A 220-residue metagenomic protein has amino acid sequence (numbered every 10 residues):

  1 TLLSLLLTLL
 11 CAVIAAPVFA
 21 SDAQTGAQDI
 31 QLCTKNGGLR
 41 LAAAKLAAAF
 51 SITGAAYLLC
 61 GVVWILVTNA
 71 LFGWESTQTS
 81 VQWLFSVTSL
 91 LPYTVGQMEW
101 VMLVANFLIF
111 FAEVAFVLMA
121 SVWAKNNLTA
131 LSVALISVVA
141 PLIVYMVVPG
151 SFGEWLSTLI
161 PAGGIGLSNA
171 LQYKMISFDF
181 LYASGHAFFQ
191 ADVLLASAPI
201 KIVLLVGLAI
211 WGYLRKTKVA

Functional and structural regions predicted by a protein language model:
T1-D22, A43-W123, I143, I176-A183 (+1 more regions): Secretory targeting signals
F19, Q28, A120, Y213-K216: Hydrophobic alpha-helical interface/terminus motif in multipass membrane transporters
A23, D29-I30: Membrane-helix interface linkers and caps
D29, A42, A130-L131: Hydrophobic/aromatic positions within or immediately flanking transmembrane alpha-helices of multi-pass small-molecule
I30, S121, L128: Transmembrane helices and adjacent periplasmic/lumenal helix-loop junctions of polyprenol-phosphate-dependent
L32-G37: Short helix-to-coil transition segments within interhelical loops that connect adjacent transmembrane helices
L39, N127-L128: Residues that define the loop-to-transmembrane-helix transition and helix capping in multi-pass membrane transporters
W74-Q97, L128-L131, S137-A220: Terminal transmembrane helical anchor/hairpin motif
